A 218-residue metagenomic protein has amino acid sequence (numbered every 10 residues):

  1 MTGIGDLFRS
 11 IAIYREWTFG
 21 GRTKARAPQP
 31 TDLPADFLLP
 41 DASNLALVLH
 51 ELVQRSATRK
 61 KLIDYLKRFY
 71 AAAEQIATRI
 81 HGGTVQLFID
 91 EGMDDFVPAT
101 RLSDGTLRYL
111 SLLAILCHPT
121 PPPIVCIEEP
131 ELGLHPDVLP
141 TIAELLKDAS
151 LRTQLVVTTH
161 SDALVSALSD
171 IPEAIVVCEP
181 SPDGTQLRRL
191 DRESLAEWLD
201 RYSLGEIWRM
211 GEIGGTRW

Functional and structural regions predicted by a protein language model:
M1-Y109, L113-T120, I213-G215: Phosphate-coordinating catalytic segments in nucleotide- and nucleic-acid-processing enzymes
G105-R108, H135, L190: Gly/Ser/Thr-rich active-site loops/lids in small-molecule metabolic enzymes that frequently grip phosphoryl groups
E128-E129: Walker B catalytic acidic pair
L132-P136, P140: Conserved D-loop-proximal element of ABC-family nucleotide-binding domains
T141-W218: C-terminal lobe/lid and adjacent interdomain/linker elements of RecA-like ASCE P-loop ATPase modules
